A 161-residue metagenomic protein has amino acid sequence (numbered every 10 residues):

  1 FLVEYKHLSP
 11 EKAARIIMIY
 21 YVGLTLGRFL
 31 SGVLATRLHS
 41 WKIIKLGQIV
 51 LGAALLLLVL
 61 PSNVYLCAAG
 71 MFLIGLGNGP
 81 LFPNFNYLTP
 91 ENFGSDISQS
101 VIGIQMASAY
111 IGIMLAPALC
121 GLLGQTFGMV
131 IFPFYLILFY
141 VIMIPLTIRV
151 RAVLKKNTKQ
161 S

Functional and structural regions predicted by a protein language model:
F1-K12: Short amphipathic helix-loop junctions that connect adjacent transmembrane helices in Major Facilitator Superfamily/SLC
P10-M18, G103: Small-residue hotspots at the loop-to-helix junctions and early N-terminal turns of transmembrane alpha-helices
G27-H39, G124-Q125: Helix-to-loop junctions at the C-terminal end of transmembrane segments in multipass secondary transporters
K42-L57: Structural signature of the two symmetry-related core transmembrane helices
A54, Y65-L73: Paired small-residue
P80-F93: Intracellular juxtamembrane helix-capping segments at the cytosolic ends of symmetry-related transmembrane helices
S95-G128: A late C-terminal transmembrane helix in Major Facilitator Superfamily
L122-Y140: A membrane-interface helix-boundary motif in multi-pass transporters
